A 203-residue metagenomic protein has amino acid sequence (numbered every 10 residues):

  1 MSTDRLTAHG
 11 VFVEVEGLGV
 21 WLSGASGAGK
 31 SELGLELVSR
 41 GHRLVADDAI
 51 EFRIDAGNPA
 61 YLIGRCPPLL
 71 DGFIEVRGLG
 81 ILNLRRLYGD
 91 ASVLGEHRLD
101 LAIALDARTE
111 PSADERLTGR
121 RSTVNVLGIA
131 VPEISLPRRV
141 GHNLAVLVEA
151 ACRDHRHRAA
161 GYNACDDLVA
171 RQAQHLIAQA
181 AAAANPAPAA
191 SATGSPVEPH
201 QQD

Functional and structural regions predicted by a protein language model:
S2-V13: Pre-Walker A adenine-sensing motif
T3, A25, A56-A60: Accessory recognition modules or surfaces
T7, G95-H97, G128: A short, structural micro-pattern
T7-H9, A46-D47, T118: A short, compositionally biased
E16-L44: Glycine-rich phosphate-binding P-loop
R43-A104: Conserved nucleotide-sensing/catalytic segment adjacent to the nucleotide-binding pocket in NTP-handling enzymes
D100-D203: Conserved NTP phosphate-binding and transfer environment spanning the P-loop NTPase/kinase superfamily
